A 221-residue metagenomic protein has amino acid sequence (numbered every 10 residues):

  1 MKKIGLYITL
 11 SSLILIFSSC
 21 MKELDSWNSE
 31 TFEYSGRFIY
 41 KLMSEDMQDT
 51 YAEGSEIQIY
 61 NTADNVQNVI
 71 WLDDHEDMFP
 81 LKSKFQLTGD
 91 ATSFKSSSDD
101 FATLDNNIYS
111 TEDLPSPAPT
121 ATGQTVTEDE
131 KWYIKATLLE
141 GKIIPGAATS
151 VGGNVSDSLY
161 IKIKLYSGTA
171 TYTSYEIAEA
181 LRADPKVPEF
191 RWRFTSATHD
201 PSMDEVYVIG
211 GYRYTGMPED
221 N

Functional and structural regions predicted by a protein language model:
M1-G5: Positively charged n-region of N-terminal signal peptides that target proteins for export
L6-S11: Sec-dependent N-terminal signal peptides
I16-S19: C-terminal motif of bacterial Sec signal peptides marking the signal peptidase cleavage site
M21-W27: Bacterial lipoprotein signal-peptidase II cleavage site
S29-N221: First exposed extracellular module after export/assembly in secreted or surface-exposed proteins
